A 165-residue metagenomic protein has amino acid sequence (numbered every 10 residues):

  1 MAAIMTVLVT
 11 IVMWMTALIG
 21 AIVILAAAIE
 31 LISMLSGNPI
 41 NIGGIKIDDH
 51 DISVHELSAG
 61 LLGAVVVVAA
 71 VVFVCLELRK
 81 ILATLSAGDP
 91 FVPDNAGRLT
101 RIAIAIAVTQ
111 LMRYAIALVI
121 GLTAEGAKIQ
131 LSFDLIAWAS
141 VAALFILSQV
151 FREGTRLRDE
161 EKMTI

Functional and structural regions predicted by a protein language model:
M1-I32: Cytosolic juxtamembrane helix and N-cap/initiation of the first transmembrane helix
L8-L18, V92, I102-I106, T164: Loop-to-transmembrane-helix entry motif
A17-I24, V67-A70, V74, A103-Y114 (+1 more regions): Hydrophobic alpha-helical transmembrane segments of multi-pass integral membrane proteins
L35-H55: Perimembrane loop-to-helix junctions flanking transmembrane segments
D48-V68: Interfacial helix-start motif at the membrane-water boundary
V72-P90: Membrane-helix interface/capping segments
P90-L122: Hydrophobic alpha-helical transmembrane segments of integral membrane proteins
T109-I165: Alpha-helical transmembrane segments of multi-pass integral membrane proteins, characterized by long hydrophobic
